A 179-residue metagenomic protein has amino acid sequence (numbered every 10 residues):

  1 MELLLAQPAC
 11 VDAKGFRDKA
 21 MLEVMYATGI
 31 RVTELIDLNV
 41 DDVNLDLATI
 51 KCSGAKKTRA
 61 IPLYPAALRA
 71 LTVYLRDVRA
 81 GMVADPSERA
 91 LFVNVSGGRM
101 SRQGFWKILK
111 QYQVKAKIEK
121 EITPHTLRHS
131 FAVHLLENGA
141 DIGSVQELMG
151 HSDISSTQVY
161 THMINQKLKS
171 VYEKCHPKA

Functional and structural regions predicted by a protein language model:
M1-A179: Conserved catalytic core of the tyrosine transesterase superfamily
